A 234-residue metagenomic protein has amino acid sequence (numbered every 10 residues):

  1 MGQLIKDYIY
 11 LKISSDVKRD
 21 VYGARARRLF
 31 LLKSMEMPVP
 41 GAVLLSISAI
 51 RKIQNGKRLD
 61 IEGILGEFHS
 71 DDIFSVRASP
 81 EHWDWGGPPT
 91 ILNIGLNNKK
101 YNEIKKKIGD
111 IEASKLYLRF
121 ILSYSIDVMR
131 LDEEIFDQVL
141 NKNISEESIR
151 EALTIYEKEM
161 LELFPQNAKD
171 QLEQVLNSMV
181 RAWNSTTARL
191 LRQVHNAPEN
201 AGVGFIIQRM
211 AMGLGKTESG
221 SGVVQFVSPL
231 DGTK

Functional and structural regions predicted by a protein language model:
M1-K234: Nucleotide/phosphate-binding sheet-loop regions of phosphoryl- and nucleotidyl-transfer enzymes
